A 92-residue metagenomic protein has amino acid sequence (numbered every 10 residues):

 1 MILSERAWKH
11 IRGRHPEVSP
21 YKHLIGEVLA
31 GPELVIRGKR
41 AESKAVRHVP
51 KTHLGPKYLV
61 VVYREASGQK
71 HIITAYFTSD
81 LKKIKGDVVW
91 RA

Functional and structural regions predicted by a protein language model:
M1-A92: Ribonuclease/tRNase effector modules and their secretory precursors
